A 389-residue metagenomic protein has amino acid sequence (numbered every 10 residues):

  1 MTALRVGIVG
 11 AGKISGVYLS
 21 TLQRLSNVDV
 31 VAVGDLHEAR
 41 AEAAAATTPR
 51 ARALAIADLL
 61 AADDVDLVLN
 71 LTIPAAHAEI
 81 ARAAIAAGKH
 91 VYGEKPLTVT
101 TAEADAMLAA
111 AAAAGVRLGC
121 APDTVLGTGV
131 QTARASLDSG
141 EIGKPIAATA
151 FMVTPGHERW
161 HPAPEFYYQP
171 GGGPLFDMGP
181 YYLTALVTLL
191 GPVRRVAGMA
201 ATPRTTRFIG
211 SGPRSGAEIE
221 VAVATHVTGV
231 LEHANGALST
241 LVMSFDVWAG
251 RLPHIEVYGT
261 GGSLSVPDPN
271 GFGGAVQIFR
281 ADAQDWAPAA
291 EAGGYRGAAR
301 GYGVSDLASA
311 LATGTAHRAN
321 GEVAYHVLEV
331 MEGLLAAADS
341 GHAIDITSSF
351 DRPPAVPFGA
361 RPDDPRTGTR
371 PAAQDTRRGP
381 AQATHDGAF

Functional and structural regions predicted by a protein language model:
M1-T48, D386-A388: N-terminal Rossmann-like dinucleotide-binding module
V28-D29, A289, S309-H326: Glycine- and charged-residue-rich phosphate/anionic-cofactor binding loop of Rossmann-like
A39, G293-V304: Active-site loop of classical SDR/Rossmann-like NAD(P)-dependent oxidoreductases, centered on the catalytic Tyr-X3-Lys
A43-R50, M107-A111: Short, conserved SAM-binding/catalytic segment of Class I S-adenosyl-L-methionine-dependent methyltransferases
R50-D58: Conserved SAM-binding strand-loop segment of SAM-dependent methyltransferases
L67, I73-V125, G140: Beta-strand-loop-alpha-helix segment that lines the small-molecule cofactor/substrate pocket of alpha/beta enzymes
T124-E220, G341: Predominantly a Rossmann-like dinucleotide-binding segment in NAD(P)-dependent oxidoreductases
T184-F272, G301-T313, S349-F389: Contiguous beta-strand/loop segments that form the cofactor/metal-binding neighborhood of enzyme cores
